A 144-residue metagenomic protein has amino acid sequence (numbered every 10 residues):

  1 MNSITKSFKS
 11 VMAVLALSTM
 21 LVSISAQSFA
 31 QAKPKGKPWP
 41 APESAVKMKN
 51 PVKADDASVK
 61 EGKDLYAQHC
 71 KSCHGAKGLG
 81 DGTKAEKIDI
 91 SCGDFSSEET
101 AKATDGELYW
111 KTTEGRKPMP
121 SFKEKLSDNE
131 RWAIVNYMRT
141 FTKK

Functional and structural regions predicted by a protein language model:
N2-L15: Bacterial N-terminal signal peptides that target proteins for export
A13-S23: Bacterial N-terminal signal peptides
Q27-K33: Boundary of Sec targeting at the N-terminus
P34-L65: Electrostatic cytochrome c docking/interface patches
P38-A41, T83-I88: Short, flexible, mixed-charge acidic loops at enzyme active sites
D56-L79, A85, W110-E114: Sequence/structural segment immediately N-terminal to covalent heme-attachment motifs in c-type and related
L79, T140-K144: Inter-heme linker and motif-flanking segments adjacent to c-type heme-binding CXXCH motifs in c-type cytochromes
D89-F141: Extracytoplasmic electron-transfer domains, predominantly the class I c-type cytochrome c fold
